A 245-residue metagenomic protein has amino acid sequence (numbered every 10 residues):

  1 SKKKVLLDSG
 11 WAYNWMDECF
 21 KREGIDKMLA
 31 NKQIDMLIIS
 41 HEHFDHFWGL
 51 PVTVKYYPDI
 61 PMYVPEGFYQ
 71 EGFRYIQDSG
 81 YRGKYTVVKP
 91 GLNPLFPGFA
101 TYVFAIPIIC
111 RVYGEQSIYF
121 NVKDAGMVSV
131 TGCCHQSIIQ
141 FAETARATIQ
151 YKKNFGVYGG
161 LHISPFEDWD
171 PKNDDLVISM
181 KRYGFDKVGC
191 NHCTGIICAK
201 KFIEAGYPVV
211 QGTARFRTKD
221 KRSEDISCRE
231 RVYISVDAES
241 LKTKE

Functional and structural regions predicted by a protein language model:
S1-E23, G114-T131: Conserved beta-strand hairpin/beta-sheet module of binuclear metal-dependent hydrolase folds, prominently
S1-K4, M28-M36, Y56-I60, V122-M127 (+1 more regions): Short, surface-exposed connector motifs at secondary-structure boundaries
S1-V5, W11-Y13, G49-V52, P58-P61 (+3 more regions): Terminal domain-initiation and capping elements
L6-G10, Q33-H43, Y63-E66, S129-C133 (+2 more regions): Active-site neighborhood of phospho(di)ester-bond hydrolases with catalytic His/Asp-centered motifs
N14-Y63, A147-V157: Active-site metal-binding motif and surrounding structural segment of the metallo-beta-lactamase
W15-D17, H46-F47, G72, S137-Q140 (+1 more regions): Short, well-ordered alpha-helical microsegments
V64-Q116, Q211-D237, L241: Metallo-beta-lactamase
D124-V128, C133-D220: Cap/insert and terminal regions of metallo-dependent hydrolase folds
